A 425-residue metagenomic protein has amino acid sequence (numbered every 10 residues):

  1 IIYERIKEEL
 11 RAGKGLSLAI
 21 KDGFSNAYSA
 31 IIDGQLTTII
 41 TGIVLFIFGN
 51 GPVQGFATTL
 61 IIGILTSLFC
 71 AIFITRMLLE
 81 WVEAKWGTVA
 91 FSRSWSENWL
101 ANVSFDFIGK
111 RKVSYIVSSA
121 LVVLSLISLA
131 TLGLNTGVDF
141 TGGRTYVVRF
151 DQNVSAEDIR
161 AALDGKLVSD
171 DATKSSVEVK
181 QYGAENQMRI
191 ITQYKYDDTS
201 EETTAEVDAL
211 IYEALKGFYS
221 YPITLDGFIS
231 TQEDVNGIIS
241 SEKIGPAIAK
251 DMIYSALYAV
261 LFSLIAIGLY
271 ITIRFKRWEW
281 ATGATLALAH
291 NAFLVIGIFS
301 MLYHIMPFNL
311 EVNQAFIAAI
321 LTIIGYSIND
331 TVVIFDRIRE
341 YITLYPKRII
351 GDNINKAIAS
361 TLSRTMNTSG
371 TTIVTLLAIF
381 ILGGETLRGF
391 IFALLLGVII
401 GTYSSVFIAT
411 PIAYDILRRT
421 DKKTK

Functional and structural regions predicted by a protein language model:
I1-K425: A structural signal for conserved, well-ordered secondary-structure elements that form binding/interaction cores
